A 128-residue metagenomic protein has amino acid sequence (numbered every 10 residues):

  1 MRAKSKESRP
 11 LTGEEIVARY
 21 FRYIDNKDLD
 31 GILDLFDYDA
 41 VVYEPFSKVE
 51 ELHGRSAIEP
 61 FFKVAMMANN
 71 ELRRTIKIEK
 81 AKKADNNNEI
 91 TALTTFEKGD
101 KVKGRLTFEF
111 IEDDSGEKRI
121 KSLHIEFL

Functional and structural regions predicted by a protein language model:
M1-D34, Y38: Short, low-complexity N-terminal intrinsically disordered segments enriched in polar/charged residues
A3-K4, E59-P60, A65-L128: A beta-strand edge to alpha-helix "cap/lid" segment located at domain peripheries
E15, K27, H53-P60: Generic recognition of short, well-ordered alpha-helical interface segments
Y20, I32-L33, A40, G54 (+3 more regions): Hydrophobic pocket/interface hotspot
D25-D28, E44, L106: Acidic side chains
D28, A40, N70-R73: Secondary-structure boundary/capping signal
F36, E44-F46, F62: Generic secondary-structure microfeatures
V41-E51, M67: A short gly/proline-enriched turn/hairpin at secondary-structure junctions
